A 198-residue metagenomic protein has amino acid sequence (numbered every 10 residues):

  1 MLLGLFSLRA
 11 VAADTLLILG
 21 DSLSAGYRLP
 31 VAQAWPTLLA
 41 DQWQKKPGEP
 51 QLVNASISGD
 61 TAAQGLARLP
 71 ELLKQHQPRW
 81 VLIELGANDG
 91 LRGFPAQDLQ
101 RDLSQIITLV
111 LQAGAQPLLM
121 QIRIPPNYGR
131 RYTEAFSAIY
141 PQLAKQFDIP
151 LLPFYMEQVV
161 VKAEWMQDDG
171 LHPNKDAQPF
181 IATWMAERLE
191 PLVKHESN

Functional and structural regions predicted by a protein language model:
S7-L8: N-terminal signal peptide c-region/cleavage motif recognized by signal peptidases
V11-S58, R68-Q77: Serine-esterase "nucleophile elbow" of acetyl-processing enzymes
A25, T61, P126: Flexible, glycine-rich phosphate/dinucleotide-binding loops and adjacent beta-alpha linkers at cofactor/substrate
R28, V53-T61, G90-F94, G170: Acidic/histidine-rich helix-loop elements that form or flank divalent-metal/phosphate-binding sites at the catalytic
A34, T61, N174: Residue-level signal for threonine
L66-N198: Alpha-helical cap/lid subdomain in secreted, periplasmic, or secretory-pathway luminal O-acyl-processing enzymes
